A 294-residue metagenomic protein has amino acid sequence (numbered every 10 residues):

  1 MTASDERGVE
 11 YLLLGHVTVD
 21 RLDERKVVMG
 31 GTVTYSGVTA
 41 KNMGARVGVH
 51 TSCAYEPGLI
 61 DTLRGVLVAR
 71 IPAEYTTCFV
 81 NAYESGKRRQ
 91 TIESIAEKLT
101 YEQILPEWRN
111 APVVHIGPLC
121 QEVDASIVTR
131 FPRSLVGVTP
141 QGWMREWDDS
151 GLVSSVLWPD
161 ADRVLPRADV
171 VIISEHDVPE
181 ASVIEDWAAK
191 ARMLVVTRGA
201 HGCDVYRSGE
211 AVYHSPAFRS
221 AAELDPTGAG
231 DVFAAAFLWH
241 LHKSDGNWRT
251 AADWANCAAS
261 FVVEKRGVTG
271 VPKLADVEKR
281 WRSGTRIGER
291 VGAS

Functional and structural regions predicted by a protein language model:
T2-R7, E185-S294: Conserved phosphate-binding/catalytic region of the ribokinase-like
S4-L13, V19-V27, K41-E122, S126-G137 (+1 more regions): Conserved N-terminal subdomain of the carbohydrate kinase-like
T18-R21, G142-R145, S220-A222: A short, flexible beta-alpha/helix-coil linker loop
D23-M29, D148-L152, I184-E185, R266: Short, solvent-exposed loop/turn segments at secondary-structure boundaries
G31-N42: Histidine-anchored nucleotide/phosphate-binding helix
V38, F79-A82, C203-Y206: Short beta-strand scaffold segments in enzyme catalytic cores
L63-I71, A111-V113, R133-V138, L152 (+2 more regions): Active-site regions of enzymes building and remodeling cell-envelope glycoconjugates
V113-D186, G202: Conserved beta-alpha-beta core of the PfkB/ribokinase-like small-molecule kinase fold
